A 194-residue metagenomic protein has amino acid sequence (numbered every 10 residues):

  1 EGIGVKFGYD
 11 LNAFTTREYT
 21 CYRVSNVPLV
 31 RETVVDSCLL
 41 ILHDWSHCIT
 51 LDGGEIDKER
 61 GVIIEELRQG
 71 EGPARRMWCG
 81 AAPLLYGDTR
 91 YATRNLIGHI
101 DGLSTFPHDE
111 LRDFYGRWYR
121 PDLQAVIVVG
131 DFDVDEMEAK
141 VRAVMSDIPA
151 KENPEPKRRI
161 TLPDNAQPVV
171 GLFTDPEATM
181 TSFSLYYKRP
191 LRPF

Functional and structural regions predicted by a protein language model:
E1, L191-F194: Short, intrinsically disordered, charge-balanced linker/junction segments flanking boundaries in proteins
E1-M77, R90, N95, G102-L123 (+3 more regions): Active-site-adjacent, His/Asp/Glu-enriched structural segments that form or flank metal-binding and acid/base networks
L85: Class I SAM-dependent methyltransferase SAM-binding "motif I" and its flanking Rossmann-like core
D88, A125-F183, Y187-R192: An aromatic/glycine/proline-enriched structural segment found at the starts of mature extracellular/organellar domains
